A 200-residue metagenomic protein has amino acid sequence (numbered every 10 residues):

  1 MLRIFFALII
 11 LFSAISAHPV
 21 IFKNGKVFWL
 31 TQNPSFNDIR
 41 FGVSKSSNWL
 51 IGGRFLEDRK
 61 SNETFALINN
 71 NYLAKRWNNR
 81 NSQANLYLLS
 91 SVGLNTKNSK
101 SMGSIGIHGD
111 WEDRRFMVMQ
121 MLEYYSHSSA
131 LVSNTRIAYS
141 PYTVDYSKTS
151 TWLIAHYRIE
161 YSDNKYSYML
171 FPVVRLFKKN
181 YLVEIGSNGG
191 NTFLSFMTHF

Functional and structural regions predicted by a protein language model:
M1-V20: Cleavable N-terminal export/targeting peptides
L11-S13, A84, N164, V174: Residue-level detector of solvent-exposed, low-hydrophobicity positions
H18-I154, R158, V173-F200: Transmembrane beta-barrel domains of bacterial outer-membrane proteins
I159-D163: Short Gly/Pro-enriched loop/turn and capping motifs at secondary-structure junctions
N164-L170, M197: Outer-membrane beta-barrel translocator domains and adjoining extracellular loop/strand segments of Gram-negative
